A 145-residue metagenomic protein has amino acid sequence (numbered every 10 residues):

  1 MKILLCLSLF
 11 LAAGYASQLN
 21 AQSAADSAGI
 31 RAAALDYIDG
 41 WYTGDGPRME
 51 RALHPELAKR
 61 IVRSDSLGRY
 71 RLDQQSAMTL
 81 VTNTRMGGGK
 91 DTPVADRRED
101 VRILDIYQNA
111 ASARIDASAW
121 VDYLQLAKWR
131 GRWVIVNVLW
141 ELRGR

Functional and structural regions predicted by a protein language model:
L4-G14: Bacterial N-terminal signal peptides
A16-P47, R51, P55: Short, low-complexity N-terminal intrinsically disordered segments enriched in polar/charged residues
Y42-T82: N-terminal, post-signal-peptide region of Sec/Tat-exported proteins
G46, E56-A58, A119-V121, W140-R143: Solvent-exposed loop/turn segments at secondary-structure junctions within structured extracellular/periplasmic domains
V62-R63, R71-A119: Surface-exposed, charged secondary-structure patches
S112, V121-R145: Short beta-strand edge/turn micro-motifs at domain boundaries
